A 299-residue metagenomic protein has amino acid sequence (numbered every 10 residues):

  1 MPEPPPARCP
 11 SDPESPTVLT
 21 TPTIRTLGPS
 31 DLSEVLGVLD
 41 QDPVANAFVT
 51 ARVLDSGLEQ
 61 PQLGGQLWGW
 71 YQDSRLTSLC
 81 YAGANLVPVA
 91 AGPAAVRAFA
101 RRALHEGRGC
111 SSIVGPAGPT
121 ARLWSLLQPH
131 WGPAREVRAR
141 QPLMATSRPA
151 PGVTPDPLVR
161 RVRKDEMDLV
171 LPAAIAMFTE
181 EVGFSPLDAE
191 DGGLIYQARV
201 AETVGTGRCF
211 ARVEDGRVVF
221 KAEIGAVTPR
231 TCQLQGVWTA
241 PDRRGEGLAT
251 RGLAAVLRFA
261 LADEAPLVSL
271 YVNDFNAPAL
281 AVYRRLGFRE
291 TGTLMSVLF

Functional and structural regions predicted by a protein language model:
P2-S11, Q72-T77, A82-P157, V297: Acyl-donor-binding surface of acyltransferase catalytic domains
E3-V49, P149-D188: Short amphipathic alpha-helix that is part of the acyltransferase structural core
T20, I24-L27, G37-P43, T50-S112 (+1 more regions): Conserved donor-binding loop and adjoining core beta-sheet/short helix segment in diverse acyl/aminoacyl transferases
Q72-S74, Y81-L86, P149, V182-G183 (+1 more regions): Acetyl-CoA-dependent GNAT
P93-R102, G236-P241, G245-A262, L280-R285: Conserved acetyl-CoA-binding loop-helix of GNAT-fold acetyltransferases
G107-A117, T231, A260-Y271: Conserved GNAT acetyl-CoA-binding A-motif
V114-T120, P241, L270-L280, V297-F299: Conserved beta-strand-loop-alpha-helix junction that forms the acyl-donor binding cleft
G118-V137, T250, D274-G292: Conserved active-site alpha-helix within GNAT-family acetyltransferase domains
